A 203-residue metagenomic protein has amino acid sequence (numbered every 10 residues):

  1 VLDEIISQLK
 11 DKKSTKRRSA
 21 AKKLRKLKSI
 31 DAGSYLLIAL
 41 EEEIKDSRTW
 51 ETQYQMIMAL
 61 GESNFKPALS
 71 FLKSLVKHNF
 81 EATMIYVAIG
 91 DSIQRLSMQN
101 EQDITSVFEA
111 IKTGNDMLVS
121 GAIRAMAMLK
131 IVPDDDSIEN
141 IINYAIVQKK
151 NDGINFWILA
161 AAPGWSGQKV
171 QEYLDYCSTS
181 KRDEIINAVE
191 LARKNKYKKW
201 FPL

Functional and structural regions predicted by a protein language model:
V1, T15-I30, W50-F65, T83-Q99 (+3 more regions): Structural detector for internal amphipathic alpha-helices that build alpha-solenoid repeat scaffolds
V1-Q8, L27-I44, F65-H78, M98-K112 (+3 more regions): Amphipathic alpha-helical scaffolding segments comprising HEAT/armadillo-like alpha-solenoid repeats
K12-S14, I44-T49, N79-A82, G114-D116 (+2 more regions): Short inter-helical turns and helix N-cap capping residues of alpha-solenoid HEAT/ARM repeat scaffolds
